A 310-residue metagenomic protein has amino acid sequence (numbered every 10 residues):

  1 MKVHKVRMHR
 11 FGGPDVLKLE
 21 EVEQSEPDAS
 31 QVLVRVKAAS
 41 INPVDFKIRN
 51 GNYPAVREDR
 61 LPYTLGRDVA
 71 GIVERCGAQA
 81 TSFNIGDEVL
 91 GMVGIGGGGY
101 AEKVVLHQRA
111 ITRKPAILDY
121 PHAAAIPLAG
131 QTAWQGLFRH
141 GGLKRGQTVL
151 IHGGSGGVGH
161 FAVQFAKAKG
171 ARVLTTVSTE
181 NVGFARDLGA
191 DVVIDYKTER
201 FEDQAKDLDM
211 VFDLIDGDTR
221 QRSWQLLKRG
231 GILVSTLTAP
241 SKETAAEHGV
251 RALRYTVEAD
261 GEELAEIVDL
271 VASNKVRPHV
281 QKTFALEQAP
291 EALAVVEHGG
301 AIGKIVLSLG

Functional and structural regions predicted by a protein language model:
E23-S40, Y53-I95: Glycine-rich beta-strand-centered segment in the early N-terminal region that forms part of a ligand/cofactor-binding
E58, S82, G91-G153: NAD(P)H dinucleotide-binding glycine-rich loop of Rossmann-like/cofactor-binding domains, especially the beta1-alpha1
G77-Q79, T175-F184, G217-R220: Short glycine/proline-centered loop/turn elements that form peptide/ligand docking sites
I85, A124-D195: Mid-domain Rossmann-like dinucleotide-binding core that forms the NAD(H)/NADP(H) cofactor-binding site
L90, I194, V211-F212, V234: N-terminal Rossmann-like NAD(P) cofactor-binding module of classical short-chain dehydrogenase/reductase
V177, L214-H279, L286, A301 (+1 more regions): Glycine-rich phosphate-binding loop and adjacent beta-alpha segment of Rossmann(oid) nucleotide-cofactor-binding
D203-M210: A short acidic, Gly/Pro-enriched loop at the edge of an enzyme's catalytic core that lines a small-molecule cofactor
